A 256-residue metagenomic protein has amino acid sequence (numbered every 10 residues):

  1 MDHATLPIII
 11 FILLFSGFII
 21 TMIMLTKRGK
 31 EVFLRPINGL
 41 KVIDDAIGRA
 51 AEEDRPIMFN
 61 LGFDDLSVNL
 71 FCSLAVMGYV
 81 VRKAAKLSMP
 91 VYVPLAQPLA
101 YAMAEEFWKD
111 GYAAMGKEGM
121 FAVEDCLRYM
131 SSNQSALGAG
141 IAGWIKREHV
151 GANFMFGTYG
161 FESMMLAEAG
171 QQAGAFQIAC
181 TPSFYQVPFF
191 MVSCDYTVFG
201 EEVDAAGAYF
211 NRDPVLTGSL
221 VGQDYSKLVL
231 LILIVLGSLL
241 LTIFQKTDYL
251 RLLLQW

Functional and structural regions predicted by a protein language model:
M1-N38, L241-Q245: Hydrophobic alpha-helical transmembrane segments of small proteolipidic membrane proteins, enriched in energy-coupled
R35-E52, P56: Membrane-cytosol interface motif
A46-I47, L70-S88: Histidine-anchored nucleotide/phosphate-binding helix
V76, E168-G174, C194: Short, solvent-exposed amphipathic alpha-helical segments in soluble enzyme and RNA/protein-processing domains
K83, A173-M191: Short, acidic/small-residue loops that bind anionic groups at enzyme active sites
K83-A85, M89-G138: Long, charge-dense
Y129-Q171: Soluble extracytoplasmic domains of inner/organellar membrane proteins
Y185-V187, V192-W256: C-terminal functional extensions of proteins
